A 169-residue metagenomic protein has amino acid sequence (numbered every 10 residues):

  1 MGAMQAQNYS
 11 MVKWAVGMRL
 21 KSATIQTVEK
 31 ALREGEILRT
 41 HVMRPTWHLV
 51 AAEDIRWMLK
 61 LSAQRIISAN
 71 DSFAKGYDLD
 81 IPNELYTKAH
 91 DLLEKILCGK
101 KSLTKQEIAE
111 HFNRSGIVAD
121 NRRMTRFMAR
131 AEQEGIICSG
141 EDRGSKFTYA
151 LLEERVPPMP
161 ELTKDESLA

Functional and structural regions predicted by a protein language model:
M1-A169: Long, low-complexity intrinsically disordered regions
